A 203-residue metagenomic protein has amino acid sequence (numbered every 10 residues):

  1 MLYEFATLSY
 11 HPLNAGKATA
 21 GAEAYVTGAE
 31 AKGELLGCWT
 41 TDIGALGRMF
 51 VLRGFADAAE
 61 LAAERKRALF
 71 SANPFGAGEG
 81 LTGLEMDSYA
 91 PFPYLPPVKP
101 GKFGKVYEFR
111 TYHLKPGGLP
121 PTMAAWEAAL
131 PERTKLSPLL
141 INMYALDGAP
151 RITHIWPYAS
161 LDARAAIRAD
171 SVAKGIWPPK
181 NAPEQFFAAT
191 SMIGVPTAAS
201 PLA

Functional and structural regions predicted by a protein language model:
L2, S9, G33-F50, F70-V106 (+5 more regions): Glycine-rich beta-strand-turn "strand-cap" elements at beta-sheet edges
A15-A20, A56-A68, P120-A124, S160-A173: Short amphipathic alpha-helices within nucleic acid-binding modules
G21-E30, L130: Short amphipathic alpha-helix segments
E34-L35, L46-R48, G54-R65: Charge-rich, low-complexity segments
H113, A129: Catalytic "initiation/cleavage/transfer" segments centered on a nucleophilic residue and adjacent nucleic-acid-engaging
